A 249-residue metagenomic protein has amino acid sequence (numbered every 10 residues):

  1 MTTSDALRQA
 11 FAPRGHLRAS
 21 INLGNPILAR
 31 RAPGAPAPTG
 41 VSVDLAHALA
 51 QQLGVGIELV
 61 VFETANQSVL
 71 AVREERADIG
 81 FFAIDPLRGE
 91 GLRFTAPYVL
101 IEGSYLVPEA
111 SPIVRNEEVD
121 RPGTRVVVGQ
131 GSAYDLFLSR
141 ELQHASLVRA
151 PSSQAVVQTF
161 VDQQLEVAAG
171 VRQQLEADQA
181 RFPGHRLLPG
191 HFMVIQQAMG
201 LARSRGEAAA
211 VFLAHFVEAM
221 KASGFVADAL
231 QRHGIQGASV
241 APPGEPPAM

Functional and structural regions predicted by a protein language model:
M1-A83, R88, M220-S223, R232: Extracytoplasmic small-molecule ligand-binding "clamshell" domains of the periplasmic binding protein/Venus flytrap
M1-R8, G40-Q52, S111, E117 (+3 more regions): Extended ligand-binding regions for polar small-molecule ligands
L17-N22, L106, R125-V128, A168 (+1 more regions): Short, well-ordered beta-strand segments
L23, L100-V107, R172, E176-E218 (+1 more regions): Periplasmic-binding protein-like
A29-A35, A46-G56, T95, D120-P122 (+4 more regions): Ligand-binding cleft/hinge of the Venus flytrap
V55, E63, I84-P86, A96-A145: A conserved helix-loop-strand patch within extracytoplasmic ligand-binding domains of the periplasmic binding
E58-L70, I113-V114, V148-Q158: Short helix-initiation/N-cap motifs at beta->coil->alpha
N66, A83-G91, V161-M193: A ligand-binding cleft/hinge motif common to bilobed small-molecule-binding domains
